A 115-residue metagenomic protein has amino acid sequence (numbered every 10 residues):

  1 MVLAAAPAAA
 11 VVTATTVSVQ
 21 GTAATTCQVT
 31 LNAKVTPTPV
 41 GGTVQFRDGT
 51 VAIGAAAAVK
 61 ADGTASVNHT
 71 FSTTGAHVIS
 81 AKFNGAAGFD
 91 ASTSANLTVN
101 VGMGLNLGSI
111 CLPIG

Functional and structural regions predicted by a protein language model:
M1-G115: Solvent-exposed beta-strand/loop surfaces, strongest in extracytoplasmic domains of secreted and cell-surface proteins
